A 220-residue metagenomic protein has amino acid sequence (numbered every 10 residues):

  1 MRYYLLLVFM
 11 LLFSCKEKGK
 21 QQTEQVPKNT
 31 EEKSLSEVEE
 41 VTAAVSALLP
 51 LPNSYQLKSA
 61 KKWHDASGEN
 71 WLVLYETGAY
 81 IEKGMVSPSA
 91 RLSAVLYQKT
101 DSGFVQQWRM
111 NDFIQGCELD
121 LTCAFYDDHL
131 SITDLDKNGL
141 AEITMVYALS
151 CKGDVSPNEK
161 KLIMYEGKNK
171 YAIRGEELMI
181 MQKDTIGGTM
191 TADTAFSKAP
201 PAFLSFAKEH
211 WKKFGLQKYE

Functional and structural regions predicted by a protein language model:
M1-Y4, K16-E17: Positively charged n-region of N-terminal signal peptides that target proteins for export
L11-S14: C-terminal motif of bacterial Sec signal peptides marking the signal peptidase cleavage site
K18-A66, N158-K161, Y165-E220: Acidic, small-residue rich beta-repeat scaffolds with periodic aromatic anchors
V45, L51-K58, Q115-H129: Repeat-based blade/solenoid architectures
L51, Y80-S89, E118-C123, S150-S156: Short consensus segments that form the blades of beta-propeller domains, in both extracellular/periplasmic
K58-G68, H129-K137: Structural signature of eukaryotic scaffold interfaces centered on beta-propeller domains
A66-T77, D136-Y147: Acidic/hydrophobic-patterned starts of short beta strands in beta-sheet-rich repeat architectures
S89-W108, D154-E177: Beta-propeller blade repeat segments, especially FG-GAP/WD-type strand-to-loop junctions in 6- to 7-bladed propeller
